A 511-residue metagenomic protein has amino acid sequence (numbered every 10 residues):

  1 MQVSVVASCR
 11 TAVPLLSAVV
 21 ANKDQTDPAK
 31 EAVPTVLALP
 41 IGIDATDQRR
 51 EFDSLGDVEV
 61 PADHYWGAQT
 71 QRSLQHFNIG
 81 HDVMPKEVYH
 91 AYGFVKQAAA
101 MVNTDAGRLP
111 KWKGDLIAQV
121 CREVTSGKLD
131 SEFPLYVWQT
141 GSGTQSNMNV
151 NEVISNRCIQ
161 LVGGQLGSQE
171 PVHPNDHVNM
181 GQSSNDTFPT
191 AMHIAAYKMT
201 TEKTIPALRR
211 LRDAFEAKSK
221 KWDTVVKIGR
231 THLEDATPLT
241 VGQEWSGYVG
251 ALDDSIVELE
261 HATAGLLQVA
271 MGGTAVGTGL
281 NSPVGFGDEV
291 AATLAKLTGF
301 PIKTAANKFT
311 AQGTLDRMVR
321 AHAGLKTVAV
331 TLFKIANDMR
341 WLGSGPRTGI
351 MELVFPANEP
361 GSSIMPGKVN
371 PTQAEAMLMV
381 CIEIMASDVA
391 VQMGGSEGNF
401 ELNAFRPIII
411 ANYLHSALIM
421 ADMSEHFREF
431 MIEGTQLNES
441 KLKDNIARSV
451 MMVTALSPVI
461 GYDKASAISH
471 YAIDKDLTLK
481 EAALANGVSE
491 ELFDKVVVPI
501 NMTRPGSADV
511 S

Functional and structural regions predicted by a protein language model:
V5, C9, L15-S511: Conserved, well-structured ligand/cofactor-binding cores
